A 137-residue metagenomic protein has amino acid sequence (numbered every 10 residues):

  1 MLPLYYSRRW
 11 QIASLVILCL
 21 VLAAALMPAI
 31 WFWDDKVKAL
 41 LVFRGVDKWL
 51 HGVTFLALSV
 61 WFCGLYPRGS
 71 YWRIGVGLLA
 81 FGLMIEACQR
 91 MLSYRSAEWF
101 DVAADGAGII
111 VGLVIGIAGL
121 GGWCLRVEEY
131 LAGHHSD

Functional and structural regions predicted by a protein language model:
M1-F100, G106, I110-D137: Bulky hydrophobic segments
